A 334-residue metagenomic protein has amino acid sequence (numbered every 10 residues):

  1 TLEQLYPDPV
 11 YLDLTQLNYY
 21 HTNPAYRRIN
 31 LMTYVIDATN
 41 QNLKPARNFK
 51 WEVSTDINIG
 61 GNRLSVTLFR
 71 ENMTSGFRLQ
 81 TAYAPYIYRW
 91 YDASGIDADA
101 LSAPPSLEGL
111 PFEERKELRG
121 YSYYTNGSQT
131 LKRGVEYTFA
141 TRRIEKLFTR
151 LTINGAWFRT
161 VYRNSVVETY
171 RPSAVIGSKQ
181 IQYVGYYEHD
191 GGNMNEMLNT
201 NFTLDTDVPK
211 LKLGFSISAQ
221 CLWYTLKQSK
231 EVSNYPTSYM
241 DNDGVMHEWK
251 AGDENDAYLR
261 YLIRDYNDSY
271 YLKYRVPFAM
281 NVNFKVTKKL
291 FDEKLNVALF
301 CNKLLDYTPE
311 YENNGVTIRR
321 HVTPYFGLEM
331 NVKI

Functional and structural regions predicted by a protein language model:
T1, Y6-D8, I59-G61, R70-T74 (+9 more regions): Transmembrane beta-strands of outer-membrane beta-barrel pores
T1-T74, I96-A103, K116-R142, N193-E196: Outer-membrane beta-barrel signature, preferentially recognizing the C-terminal barrel domain of Gram-negative
E3-P7, L68, F77-Y83, W90 (+3 more regions): Outer-membrane beta-barrel translocator domains and adjoining extracellular loop/strand segments of Gram-negative
Y20, M32-T39, K116-Y124, K179-E188 (+3 more regions): Extracytoplasmic loops and strand-loop junctions of Gram-negative outer membrane beta-barrel proteins
R47-W51, Q129-V135, G192-T200, V276-V282 (+2 more regions): Residues that define the transmembrane beta-barrel architecture of outer-membrane proteins
V53, V66-L68, L151-G155, F202 (+4 more regions): Membrane-embedded beta-strand positions of outer-membrane beta-barrel proteins
R89-S233: Gram-negative outer-membrane beta-barrel transporters
Q220-Y266, P277-F278, K285-I334: C-terminal beta-signal and adjacent terminal beta-strands/loops of Gram-negative outer-membrane beta-barrel proteins
